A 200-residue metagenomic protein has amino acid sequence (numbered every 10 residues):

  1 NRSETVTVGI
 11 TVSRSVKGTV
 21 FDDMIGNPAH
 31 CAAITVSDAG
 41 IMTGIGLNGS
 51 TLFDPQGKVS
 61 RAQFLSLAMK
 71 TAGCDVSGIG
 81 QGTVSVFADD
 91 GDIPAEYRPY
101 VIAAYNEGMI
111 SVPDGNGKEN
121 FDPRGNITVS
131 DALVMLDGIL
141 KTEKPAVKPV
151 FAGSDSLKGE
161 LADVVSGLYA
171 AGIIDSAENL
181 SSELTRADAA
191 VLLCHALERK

Functional and structural regions predicted by a protein language model:
S3-H30, T43-L65, M69-P99, I110-S130 (+3 more regions): Feature responds to low-complexity, polar/acidic, surface-exposed segments characteristic of secreted/exported proteins
S37-D38, V101, Y105-N106, Y169: Alpha-helix C-terminal capping/helix-coil junction sites
A187-A190, L197: C-terminal domain-closing interface element
